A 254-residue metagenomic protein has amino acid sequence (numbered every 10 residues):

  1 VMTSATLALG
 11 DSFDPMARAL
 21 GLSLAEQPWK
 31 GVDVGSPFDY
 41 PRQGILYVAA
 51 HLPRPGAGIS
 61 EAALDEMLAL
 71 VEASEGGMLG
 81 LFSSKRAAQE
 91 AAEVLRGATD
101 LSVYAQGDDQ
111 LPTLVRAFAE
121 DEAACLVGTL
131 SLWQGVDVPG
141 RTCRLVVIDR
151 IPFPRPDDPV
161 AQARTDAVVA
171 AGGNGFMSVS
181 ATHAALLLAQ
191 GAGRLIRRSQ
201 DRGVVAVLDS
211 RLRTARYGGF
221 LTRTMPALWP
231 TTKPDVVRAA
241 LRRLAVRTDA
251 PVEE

Functional and structural regions predicted by a protein language model:
V1-E254: ASCE RecA-like P-loop NTPase motor cores that couple ATP hydrolysis to mechanical translocation on nucleic acids
